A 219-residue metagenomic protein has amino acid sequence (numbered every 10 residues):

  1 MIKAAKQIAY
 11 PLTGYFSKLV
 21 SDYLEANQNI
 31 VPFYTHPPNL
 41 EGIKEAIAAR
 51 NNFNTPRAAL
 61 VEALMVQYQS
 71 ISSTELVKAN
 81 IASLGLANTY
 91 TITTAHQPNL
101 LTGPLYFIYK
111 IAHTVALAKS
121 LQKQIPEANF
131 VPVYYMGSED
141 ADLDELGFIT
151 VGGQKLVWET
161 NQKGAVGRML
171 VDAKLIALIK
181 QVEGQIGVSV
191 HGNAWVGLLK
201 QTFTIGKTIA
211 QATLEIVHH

Functional and structural regions predicted by a protein language model:
M1-H219: N-terminal targeting/trafficking signals and adjacent low-complexity tails
